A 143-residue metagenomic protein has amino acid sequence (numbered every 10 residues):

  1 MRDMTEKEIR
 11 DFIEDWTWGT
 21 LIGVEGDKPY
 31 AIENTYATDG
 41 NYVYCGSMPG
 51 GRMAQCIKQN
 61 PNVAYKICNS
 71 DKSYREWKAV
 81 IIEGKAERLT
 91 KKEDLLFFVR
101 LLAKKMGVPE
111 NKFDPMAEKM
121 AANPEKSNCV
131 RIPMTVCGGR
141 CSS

Functional and structural regions predicted by a protein language model:
M1-T20: Short, basic/aromatic recognition patches
I9, M53-C56, D94-F98: Amphipathic alpha-helical interface surfaces
I13, C56-I57, L102: A generic structural signal for nonpolar/aromatic side chains embedded in well-ordered alpha-helices
W16-P49, K66: Short beta-strand segments
Y42-Y44, A64, R131, G138: General beta-strand recognition
S47-G51, A64-N69, K112-E118: Short acidic (Asp/Glu) patches
R52-V80: Helix-adjacent hinge/juxtasegments
Y74-S143: Charged, gly/pro-rich active-site loop segments
